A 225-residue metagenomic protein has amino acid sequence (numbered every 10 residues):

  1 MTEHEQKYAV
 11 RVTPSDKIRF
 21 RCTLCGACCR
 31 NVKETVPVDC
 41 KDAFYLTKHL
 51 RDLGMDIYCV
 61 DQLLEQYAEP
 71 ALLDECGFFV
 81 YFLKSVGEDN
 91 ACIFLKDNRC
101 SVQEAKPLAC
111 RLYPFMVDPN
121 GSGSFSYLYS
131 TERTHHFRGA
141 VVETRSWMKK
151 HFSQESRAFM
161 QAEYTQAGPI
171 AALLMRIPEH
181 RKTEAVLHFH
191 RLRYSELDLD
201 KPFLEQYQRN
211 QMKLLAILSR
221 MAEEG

Functional and structural regions predicted by a protein language model:
M1-G225: Short loop/turn segments that flank or connect secondary-structure elements
